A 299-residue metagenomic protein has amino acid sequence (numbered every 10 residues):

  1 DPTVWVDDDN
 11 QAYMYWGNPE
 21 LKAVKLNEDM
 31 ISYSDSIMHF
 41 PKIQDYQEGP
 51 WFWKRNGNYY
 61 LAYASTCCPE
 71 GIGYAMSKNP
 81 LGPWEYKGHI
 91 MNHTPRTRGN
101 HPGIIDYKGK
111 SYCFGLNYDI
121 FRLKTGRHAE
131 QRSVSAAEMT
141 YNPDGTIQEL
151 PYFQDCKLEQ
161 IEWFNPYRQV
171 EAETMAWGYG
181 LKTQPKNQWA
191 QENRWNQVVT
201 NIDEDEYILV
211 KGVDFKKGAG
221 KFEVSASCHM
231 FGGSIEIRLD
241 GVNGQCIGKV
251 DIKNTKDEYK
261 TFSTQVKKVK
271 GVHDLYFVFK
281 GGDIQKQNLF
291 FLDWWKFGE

Functional and structural regions predicted by a protein language model:
D1-E299: Carbohydrate-active catalytic/glycan-binding domains of CAZyme proteins, especially the secreted or lumenal ectodomains
